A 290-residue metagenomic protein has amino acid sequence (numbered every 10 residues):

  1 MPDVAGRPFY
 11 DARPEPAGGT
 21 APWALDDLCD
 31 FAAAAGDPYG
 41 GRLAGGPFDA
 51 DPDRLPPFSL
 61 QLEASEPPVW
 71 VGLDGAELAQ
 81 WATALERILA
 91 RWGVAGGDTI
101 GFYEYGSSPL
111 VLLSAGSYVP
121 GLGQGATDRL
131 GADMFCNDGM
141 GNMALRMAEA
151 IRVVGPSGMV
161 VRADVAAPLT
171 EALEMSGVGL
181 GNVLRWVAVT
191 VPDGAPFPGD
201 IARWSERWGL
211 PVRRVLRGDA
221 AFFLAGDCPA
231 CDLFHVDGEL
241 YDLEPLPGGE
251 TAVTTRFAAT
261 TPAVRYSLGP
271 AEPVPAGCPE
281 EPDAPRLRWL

Functional and structural regions predicted by a protein language model:
M1-A5, Y10-P14, A34, Q61 (+6 more regions): Generic low-polarity alpha-helical segments
M1-G97, V153-G155, N182: Nucleotide 5′-phosphate-binding alpha/beta core
M1-P2, L130-L290: Active-site glycine/GP-rich loop and adjacent strand/helix microenvironment that borders small-molecule binding pockets
Y39-P47, G97-D98, A126-A132, L184-P192: Short N-terminal helix-initiation segments at or just after the protein's N-terminus
D53-L62, L110-V119, N142-L145, D200-S205: Short low-complexity stretches enriched in small and charged residues
G75-R87, T99-A167: AMP-binding/adenylate-forming
I88-E104, S108, G177-V189: Long, low-complexity, intrinsically disordered polar/charged segments
